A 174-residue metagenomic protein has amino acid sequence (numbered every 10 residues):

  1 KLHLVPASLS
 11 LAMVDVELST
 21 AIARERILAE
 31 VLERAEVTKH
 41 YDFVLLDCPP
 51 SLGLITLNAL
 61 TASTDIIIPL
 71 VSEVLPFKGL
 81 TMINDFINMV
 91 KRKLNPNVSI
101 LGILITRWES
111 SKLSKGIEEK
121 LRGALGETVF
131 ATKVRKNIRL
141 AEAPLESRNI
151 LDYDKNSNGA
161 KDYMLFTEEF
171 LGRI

Functional and structural regions predicted by a protein language model:
K1-K39, L94, A143-L145: P-loop/Walker-type NTP enzyme "switch/lid" segment
A12, R135, A141, L151: Nucleotide phosphate-binding site architecture
A21-R24, P76-G79, G159: Short, conserved glycine- and acidic-residue-centered signature motifs in active-site or ligand-binding loops
I27, M82, D162: Charged catalytic carboxylate motif
E33, V37-I138: Conserved catalytic-core segment of NTP-binding enzymes
P144-L165: C-terminal boundary of histidine-terminating zinc-finger modules
L165-I174: C-terminal alpha-helix
